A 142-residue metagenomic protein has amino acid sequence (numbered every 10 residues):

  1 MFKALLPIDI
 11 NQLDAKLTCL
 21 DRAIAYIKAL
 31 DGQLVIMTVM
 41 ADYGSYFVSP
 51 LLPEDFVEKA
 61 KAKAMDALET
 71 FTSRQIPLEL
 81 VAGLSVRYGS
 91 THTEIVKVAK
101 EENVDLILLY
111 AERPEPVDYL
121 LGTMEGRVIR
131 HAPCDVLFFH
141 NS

Functional and structural regions predicted by a protein language model:
F2-P50: Small/aliphatic-rich secondary-structure junction motif
R22, R74-I107, P114: Structural beta-alpha unit
T38-V39, Y110-E112, H140-N141: Short secondary-structure boundary segments
L52-D55, E101-N103, E125-R127: Short, hinge-like loop/turn segments at secondary-structure boundaries
E54-D66: A short acidic, glycine-rich active-site loop that binds or catalyzes chemistry on phosphate/adenosine moieties
L106-H131: Glycine-rich, Arg-bearing micro-motifs that act as flexible, cationic patches
C134-S142: Short, flexible loop segments at boundaries between secondary-structure elements
